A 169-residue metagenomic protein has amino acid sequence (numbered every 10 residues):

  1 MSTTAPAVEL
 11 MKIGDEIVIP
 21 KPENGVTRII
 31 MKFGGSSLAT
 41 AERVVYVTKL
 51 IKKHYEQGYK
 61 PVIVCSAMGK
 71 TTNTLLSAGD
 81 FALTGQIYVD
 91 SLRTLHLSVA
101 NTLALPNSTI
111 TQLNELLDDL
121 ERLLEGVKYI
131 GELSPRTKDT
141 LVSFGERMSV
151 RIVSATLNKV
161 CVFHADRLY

Functional and structural regions predicted by a protein language model:
M1-Y169: Nucleotide/pyrophosphate-binding catalytic subdomain
